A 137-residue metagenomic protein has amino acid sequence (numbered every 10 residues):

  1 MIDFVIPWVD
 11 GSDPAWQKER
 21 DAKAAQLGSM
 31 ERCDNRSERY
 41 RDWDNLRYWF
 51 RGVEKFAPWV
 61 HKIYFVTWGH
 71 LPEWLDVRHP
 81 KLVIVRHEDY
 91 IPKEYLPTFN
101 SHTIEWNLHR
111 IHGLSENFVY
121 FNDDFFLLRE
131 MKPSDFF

Functional and structural regions predicted by a protein language model:
D3-S12, Q17-K18, H87: Short loop/turn segments at strand-loop or loop-helix junctions that form parts of catalytic or ligand-binding pockets
D3-V5, K62-Y64, V83: A structural signal for isolated positions on well-ordered beta-strands in alpha/beta enzyme cores
G11-R39: A solvent-exposed, charged loop/short amphipathic helix patch at secondary-structure junctions
M30-R41, L71-L114: Active-site-proximal specificity loops/subdomain of glycosyltransferases
G52-V60: Short, acidic, metal-binding catalytic loop of nucleotide-sugar glycosyltransferases
V60-H70: Short beta-strand/loop segment that forms part of the nucleotide-sugar
S115-L128: Short beta-strand-to-loop acidic/aromatic patch adjacent to the donor-nucleotide binding site
L128-F137: Conserved donor-nucleotide/metal-binding helix-loop-beta segment in metal-dependent transferases, i.e., the alpha-helix
